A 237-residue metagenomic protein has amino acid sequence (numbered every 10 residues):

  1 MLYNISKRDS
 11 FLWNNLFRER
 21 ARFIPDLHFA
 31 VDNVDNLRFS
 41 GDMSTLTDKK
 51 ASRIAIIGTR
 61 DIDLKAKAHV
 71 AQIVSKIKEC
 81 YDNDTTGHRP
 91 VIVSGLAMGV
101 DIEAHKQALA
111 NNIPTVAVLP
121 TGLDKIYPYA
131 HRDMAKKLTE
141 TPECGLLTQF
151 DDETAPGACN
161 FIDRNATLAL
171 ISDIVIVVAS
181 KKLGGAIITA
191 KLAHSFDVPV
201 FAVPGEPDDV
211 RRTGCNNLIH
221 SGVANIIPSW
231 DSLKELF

Functional and structural regions predicted by a protein language model:
L2-L12, E19-F237: Glycine-biased, small-residue-rich flexible motifs in mid-sequence functional cores and linkers
